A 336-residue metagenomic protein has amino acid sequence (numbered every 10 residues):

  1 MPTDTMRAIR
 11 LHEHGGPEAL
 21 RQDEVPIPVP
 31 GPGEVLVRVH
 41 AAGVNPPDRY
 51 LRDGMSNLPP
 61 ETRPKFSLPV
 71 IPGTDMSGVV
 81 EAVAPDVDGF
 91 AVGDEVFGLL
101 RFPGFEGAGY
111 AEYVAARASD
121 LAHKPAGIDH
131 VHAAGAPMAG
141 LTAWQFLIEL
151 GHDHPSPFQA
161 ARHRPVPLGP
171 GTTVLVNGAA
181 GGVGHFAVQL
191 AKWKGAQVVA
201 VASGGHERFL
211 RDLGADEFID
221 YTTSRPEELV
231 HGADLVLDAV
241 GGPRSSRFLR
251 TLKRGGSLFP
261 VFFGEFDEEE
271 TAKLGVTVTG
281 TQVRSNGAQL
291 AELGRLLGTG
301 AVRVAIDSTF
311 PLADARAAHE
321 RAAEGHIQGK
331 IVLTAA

Functional and structural regions predicted by a protein language model:
M1-D4, L290-A336: C-terminal hydrophobic helical "lid"/dimerization subdomain of Rossmann-like NAD(P)H-dependent oxidoreductases
P26-G43, S56-F102: Glycine-rich beta-strand-centered segment in the early N-terminal region that forms part of a ligand/cofactor-binding
P103-A118: A structural motif shared across PLP-dependent enzymes of the aminotransferase-like
A133-D220: Mid-domain Rossmann-like dinucleotide-binding core that forms the NAD(H)/NADP(H) cofactor-binding site
E228-L235: A short acidic, Gly/Pro-enriched loop at the edge of an enzyme's catalytic core that lines a small-molecule cofactor
A239-R303, A335-A336: Glycine-rich phosphate-binding loop and adjacent beta-alpha segment of Rossmann(oid) nucleotide-cofactor-binding
